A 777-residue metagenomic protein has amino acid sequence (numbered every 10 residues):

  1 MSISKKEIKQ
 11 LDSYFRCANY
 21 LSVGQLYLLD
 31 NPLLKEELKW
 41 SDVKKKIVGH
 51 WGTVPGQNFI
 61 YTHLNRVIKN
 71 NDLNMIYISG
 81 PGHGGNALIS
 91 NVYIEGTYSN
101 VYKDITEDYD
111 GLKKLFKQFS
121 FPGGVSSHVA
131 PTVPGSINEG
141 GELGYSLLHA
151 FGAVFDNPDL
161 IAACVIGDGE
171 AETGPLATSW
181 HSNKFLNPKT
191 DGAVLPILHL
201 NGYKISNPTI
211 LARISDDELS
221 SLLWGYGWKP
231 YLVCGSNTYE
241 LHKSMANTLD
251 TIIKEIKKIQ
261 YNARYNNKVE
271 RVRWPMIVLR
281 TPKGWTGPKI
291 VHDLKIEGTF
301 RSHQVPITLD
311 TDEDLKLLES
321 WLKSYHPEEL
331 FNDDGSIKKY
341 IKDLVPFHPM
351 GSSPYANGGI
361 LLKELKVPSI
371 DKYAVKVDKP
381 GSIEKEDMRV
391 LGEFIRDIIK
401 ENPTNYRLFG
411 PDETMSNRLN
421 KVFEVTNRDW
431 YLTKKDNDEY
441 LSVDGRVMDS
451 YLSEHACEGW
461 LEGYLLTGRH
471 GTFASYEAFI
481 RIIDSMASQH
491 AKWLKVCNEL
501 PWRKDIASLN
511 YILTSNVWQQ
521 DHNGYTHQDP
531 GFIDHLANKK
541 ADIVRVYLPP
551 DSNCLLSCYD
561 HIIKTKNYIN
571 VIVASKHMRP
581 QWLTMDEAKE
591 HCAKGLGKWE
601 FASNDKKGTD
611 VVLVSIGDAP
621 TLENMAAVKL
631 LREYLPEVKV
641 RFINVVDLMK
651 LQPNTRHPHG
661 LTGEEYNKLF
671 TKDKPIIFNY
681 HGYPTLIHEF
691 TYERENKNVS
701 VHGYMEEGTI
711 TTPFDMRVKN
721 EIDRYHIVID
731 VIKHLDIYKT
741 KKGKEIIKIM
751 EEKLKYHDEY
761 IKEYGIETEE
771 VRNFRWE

Functional and structural regions predicted by a protein language model:
S2-H50: Cofactor-/ligand-binding subdomain signature composed of acidic, glycine-rich, tryptophan-containing flexible loops
I8-K9, K45-K46, Q57-M75, P134-G135 (+9 more regions): Short alpha-helical segments and helix-capping/turn motifs at coil-helix boundaries
G24-Q25, N86-I89, N100-Y102, T173-P175 (+10 more regions): Short helix/loop capping segments that flank catalytic or ligand/cofactor-binding pockets
L34-N187, N420, E458-W460, Y464-T467 (+1 more regions): Cofactor-binding active-site loop characterized by glycine-rich and histidine/acidic residues
K46-G56, I76-H83, S127-L147, I166-A171 (+9 more regions): Active-site nucleophile and cofactor-binding loops and adjacent substrate-binding regions of central metabolic enzymes
W51, P55-G56, L64, G96-V101 (+10 more regions): Non-catalytic terminal/interface segments that mediate subunit docking, oligomerization, and allosteric communication
L115-V133, Y145, N157-A163, E172 (+4 more regions): Thiamine diphosphate
